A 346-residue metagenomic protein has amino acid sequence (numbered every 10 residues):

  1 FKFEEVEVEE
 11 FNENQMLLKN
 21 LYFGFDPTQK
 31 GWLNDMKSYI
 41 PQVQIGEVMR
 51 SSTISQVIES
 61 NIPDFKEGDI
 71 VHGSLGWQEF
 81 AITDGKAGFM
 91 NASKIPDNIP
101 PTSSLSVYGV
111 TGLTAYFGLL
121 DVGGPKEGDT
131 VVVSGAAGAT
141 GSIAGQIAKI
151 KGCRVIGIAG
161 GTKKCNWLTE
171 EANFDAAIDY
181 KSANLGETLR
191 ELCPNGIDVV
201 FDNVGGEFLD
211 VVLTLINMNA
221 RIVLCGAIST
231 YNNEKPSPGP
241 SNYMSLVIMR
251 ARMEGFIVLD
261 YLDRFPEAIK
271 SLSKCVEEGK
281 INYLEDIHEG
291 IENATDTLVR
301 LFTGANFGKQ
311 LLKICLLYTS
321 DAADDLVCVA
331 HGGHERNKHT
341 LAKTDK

Functional and structural regions predicted by a protein language model:
E4-F25, L33-W77: Glycine-rich beta-strand-centered segment in the early N-terminal region that forms part of a ligand/cofactor-binding
M49-Q56, P63-G135, K280: NAD(P)H dinucleotide-binding glycine-rich loop of Rossmann-like/cofactor-binding domains, especially the beta1-alpha1
L105-A183: Mid-domain Rossmann-like dinucleotide-binding core that forms the NAD(H)/NADP(H) cofactor-binding site
L185-P194: Short amphipathic alpha-helix with an adjacent loop that forms part of the alpha/beta core around
F201: N-terminal Rossmann-like NAD(P) cofactor-binding module of classical short-chain dehydrogenase/reductase
E207-I281, I314-L317: Glycine-rich phosphate-binding loop and adjacent beta-alpha segment of Rossmann(oid) nucleotide-cofactor-binding
K280-I287, T295-L317: C-terminal capping/lid region of NAD(P)-dependent oxidoreductase domains
Y318-A323: Conserved small/polar residues in nucleotide/adenosyl-binding loops
